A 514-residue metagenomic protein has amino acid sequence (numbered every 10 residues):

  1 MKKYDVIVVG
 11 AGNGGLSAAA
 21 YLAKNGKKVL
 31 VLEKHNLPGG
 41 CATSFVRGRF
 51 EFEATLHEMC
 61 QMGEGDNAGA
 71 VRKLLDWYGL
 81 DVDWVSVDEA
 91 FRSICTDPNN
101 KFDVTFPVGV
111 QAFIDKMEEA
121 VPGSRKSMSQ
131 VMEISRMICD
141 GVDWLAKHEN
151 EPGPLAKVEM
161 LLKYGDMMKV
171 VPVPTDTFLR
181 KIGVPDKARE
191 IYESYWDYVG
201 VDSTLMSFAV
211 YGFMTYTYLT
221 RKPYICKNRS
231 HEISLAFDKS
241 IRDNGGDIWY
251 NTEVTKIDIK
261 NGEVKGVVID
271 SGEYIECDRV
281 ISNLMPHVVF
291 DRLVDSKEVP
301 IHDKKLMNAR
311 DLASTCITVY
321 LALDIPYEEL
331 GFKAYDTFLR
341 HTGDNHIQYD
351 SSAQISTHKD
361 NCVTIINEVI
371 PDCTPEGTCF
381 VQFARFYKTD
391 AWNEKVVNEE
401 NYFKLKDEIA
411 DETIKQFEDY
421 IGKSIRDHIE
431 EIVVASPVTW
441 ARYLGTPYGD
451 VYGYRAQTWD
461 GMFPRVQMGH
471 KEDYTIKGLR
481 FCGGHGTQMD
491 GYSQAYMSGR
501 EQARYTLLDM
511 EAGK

Functional and structural regions predicted by a protein language model:
K2-M137, R455: N-terminal glycine-rich phosphate/pyrophosphate-binding loop and immediately adjacent elements
P98-M206: Rossmann-like flavin
L155-G165, S203-A236: Helix-loop-beta segment of a Rossmann-like dinucleotide-binding subdomain
R189-D202, N361-T364, K423-M489: A glycine-rich dinucleotide-binding beta-alpha-beta segment and adjacent secondary-structure elements that constitute
T215-V264, D270: Helical element adjacent to the flavin cofactor pocket in flavoenzyme catalytic cores
I225, T255-E376: Mid-domain catalytic core of redox enzymes that form a hydrophobic substrate pocket/lid adjacent to a catalytic redox
D324-A441: C-terminal segments that line or cap access tunnels to active or ligand-binding sites in enzymes and enzyme-associated
G484-T506: A conserved FAD-binding loop/helix module that cradles the flavin
